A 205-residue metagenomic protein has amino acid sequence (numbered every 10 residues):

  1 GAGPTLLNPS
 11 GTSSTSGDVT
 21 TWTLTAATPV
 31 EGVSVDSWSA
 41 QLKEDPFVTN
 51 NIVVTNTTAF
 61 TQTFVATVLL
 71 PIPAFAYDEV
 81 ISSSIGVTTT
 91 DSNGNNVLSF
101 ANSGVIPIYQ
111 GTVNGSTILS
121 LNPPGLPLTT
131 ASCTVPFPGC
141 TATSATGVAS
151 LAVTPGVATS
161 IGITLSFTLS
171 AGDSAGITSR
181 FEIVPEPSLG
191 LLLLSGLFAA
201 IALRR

Functional and structural regions predicted by a protein language model:
G1-I183: Helix-boundary and membrane-interface capping/anchor signal
R180, R204-R205: Arginine residue identity/basic-tract feature
E186-R204: A short, hydrophobic C-terminal helix/tail in secreted or cell-surface proteins
